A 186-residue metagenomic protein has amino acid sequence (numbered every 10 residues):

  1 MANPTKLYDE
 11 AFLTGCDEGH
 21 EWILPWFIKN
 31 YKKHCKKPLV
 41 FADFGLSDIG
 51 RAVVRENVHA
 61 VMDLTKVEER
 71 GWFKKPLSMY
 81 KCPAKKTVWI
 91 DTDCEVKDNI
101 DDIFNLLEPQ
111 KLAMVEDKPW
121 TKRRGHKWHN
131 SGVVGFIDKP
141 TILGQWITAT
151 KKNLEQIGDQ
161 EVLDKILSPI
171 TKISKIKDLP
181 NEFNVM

Functional and structural regions predicted by a protein language model:
M1-E68: N-terminal anchoring/stem segment of glycosyltransferases
Y8, I90, H129-G132, D159: Residues that flank catalytic or metal-binding motifs in active/ligand-binding sites
Y8, K37, A84-K86, Q110 (+1 more regions): Short coil/turn segments at beta-strand junctions that form active-site/ligand-binding loops
F12, Y31, M79, D93 (+3 more regions): A residue-level signal for conserved active-site and pocket-lining positions in enzyme catalytic cores
H34-C35, H126-H129: Short glycine-enriched loop/turn motifs at secondary-structure junctions
D43-G50, D98-I100, E182-N184: Short, polar loop motifs at secondary-structure junctions
D63, G71-K127, G135-F136: GT-A fold catalytic core of metal-dependent nucleotide-sugar glycosyltransferases, centered on the diacidic
F136-M186: Catalytic core and acceptor-binding pocket of nucleotide-sugar-dependent glycosyltransferases
